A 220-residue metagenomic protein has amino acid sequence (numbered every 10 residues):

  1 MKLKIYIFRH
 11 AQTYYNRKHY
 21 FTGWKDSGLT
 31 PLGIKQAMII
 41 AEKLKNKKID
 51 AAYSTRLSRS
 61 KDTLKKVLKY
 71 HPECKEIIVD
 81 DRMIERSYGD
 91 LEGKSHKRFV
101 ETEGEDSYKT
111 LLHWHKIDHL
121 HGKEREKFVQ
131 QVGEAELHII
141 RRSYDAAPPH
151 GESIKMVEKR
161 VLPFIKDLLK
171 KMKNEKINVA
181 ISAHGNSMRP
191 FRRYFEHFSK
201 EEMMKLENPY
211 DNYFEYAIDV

Functional and structural regions predicted by a protein language model:
K2, F8, Q12-K75, I154-E158 (+1 more regions): Active-site-proximal alpha-helix that buttresses catalytic centers in soluble enzyme cores
K2, K61, C74, K159-V220: Active-site-adjacent alpha-helix immediately C-terminal to a catalytic or transition-state-stabilizing loop
Q12, R59, M83-I84, Y144 (+2 more regions): Residue-level detector of flexible, active-site-proximal loop/helix-junction positions within diverse enzyme catalytic
N16-R17, R86-L91, P148-P149: A short acidic, helix-capping loop that chelates divalent metal ions and anchors anionic groups
M38-Q131, R193-L206, A217: Phosphate-coordination/substrate-recognition cap region in phosphate-metabolizing enzymes
T55-L57, R82, R142, S182-N186: Short, well-ordered beta-to-alpha junction loops that form the rim of enzyme active sites and present histidine/acidic
F128-R141: A structural motif
S143-M156: Surface-exposed cleft-lining segments at the edges of enzyme active sites
